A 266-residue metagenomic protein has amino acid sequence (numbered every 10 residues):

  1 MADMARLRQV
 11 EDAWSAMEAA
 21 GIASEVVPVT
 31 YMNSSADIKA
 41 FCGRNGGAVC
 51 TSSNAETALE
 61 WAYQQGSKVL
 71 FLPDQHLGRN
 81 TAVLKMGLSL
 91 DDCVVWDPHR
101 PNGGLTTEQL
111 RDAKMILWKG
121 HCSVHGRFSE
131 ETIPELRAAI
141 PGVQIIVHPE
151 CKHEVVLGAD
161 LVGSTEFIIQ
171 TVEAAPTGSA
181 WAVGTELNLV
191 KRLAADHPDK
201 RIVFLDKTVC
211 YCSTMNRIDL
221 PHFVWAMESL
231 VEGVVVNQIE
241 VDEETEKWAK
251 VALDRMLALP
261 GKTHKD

Functional and structural regions predicted by a protein language model:
M1-V147, C151-V183, V190-D266: Active-site loop-to-helix "anion-binding N-cap" substructures in soluble metabolic enzymes
